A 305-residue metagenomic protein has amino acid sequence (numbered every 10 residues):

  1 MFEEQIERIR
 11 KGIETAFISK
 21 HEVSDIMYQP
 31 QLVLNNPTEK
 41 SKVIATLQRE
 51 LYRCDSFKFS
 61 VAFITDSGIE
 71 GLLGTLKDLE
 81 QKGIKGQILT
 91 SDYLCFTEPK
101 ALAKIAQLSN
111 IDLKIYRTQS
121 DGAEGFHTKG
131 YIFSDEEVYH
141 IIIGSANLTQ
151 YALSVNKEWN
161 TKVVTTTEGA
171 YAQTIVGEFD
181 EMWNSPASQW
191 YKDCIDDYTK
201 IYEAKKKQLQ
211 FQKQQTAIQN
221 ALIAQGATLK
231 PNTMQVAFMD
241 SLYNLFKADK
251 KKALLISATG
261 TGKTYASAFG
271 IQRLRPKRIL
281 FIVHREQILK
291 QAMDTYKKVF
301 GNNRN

Functional and structural regions predicted by a protein language model:
M1-N232, V236: PLD/PLD-like phosphodiesterase catalytic module centered on the HKD motif
S56, K252-L254, R278-L280: Residue-level preference for the first positions of well-ordered beta-strands
V61, F246-I271, R285: Walker A/P-loop
S67, F96, G262, Q287-I288: Short alpha-helical
E70, D240, K290: Alpha-helical elements of the RecA-like P-loop NTPase motor core of helicases
T75, L242, A266-L274, A292: Hydrophobic residues on the short alpha-helix immediately C-terminal to a glycine-rich phosphate/catalytic loop
Q235-A248: Pre-Walker A (pre-P-loop) alpha-helix and adjacent loop at the N terminus of AAA/AAA+ ATPase modules, a conserved
P276-I279, Q287-N305: Conserved helix-turn-beta segment of the N-terminal RecA-like "Helicase ATP-binding" lobe in SF1/SF2 helicases
